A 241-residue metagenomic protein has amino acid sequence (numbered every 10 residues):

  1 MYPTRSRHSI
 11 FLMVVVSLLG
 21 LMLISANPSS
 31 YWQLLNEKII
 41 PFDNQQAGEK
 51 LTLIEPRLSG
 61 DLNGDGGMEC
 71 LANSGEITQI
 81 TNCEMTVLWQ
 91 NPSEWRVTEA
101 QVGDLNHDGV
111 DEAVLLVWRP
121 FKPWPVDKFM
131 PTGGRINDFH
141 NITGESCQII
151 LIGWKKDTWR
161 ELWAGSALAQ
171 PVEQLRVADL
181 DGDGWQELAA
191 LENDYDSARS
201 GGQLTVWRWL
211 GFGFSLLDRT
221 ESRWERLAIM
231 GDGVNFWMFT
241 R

Functional and structural regions predicted by a protein language model:
Y2-R241: Beta-propeller-forming repeat regions
